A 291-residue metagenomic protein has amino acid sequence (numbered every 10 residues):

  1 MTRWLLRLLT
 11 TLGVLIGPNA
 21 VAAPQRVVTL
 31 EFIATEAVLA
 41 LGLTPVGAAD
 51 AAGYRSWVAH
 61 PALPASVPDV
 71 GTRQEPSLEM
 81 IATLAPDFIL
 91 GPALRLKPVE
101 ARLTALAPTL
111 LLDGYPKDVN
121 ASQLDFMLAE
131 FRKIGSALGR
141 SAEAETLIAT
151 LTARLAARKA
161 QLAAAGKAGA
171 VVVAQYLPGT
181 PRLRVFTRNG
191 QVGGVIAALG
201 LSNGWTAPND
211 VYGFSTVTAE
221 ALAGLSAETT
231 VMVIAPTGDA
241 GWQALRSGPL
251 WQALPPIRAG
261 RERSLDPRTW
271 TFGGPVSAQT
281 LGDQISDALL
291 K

Functional and structural regions predicted by a protein language model:
M1-L9: Bacterial N-terminal signal peptides that target proteins for export
G17-N19: N-terminal signal peptide c-region/cleavage motif recognized by signal peptidases
Q25-L30, S122, F126-A129, A227-K291: Structured C-terminal subdomain patch of bacterial secreted/periplasmic proteins
Q25-V28, E75, A93, K97 (+8 more regions): Soluble non-cytosolic domains of exported or imported proteins
R26, F32-T83: A short, structured surface patch at a secondary-structure boundary
E36-L39, E79-T83, A101, D125-R132 (+10 more regions): Solvent-exposed, polar/charged alpha-helical surfaces in well-ordered, non-transmembrane soluble domains, broadly
A59-K117, R158-A170, A174-S264: Binding-cleft/active-site segments that stabilize strongly anionic ligands or cofactors
V99, L106-P178, V276-K291: Extracytoplasmic substrate-binding proteins
